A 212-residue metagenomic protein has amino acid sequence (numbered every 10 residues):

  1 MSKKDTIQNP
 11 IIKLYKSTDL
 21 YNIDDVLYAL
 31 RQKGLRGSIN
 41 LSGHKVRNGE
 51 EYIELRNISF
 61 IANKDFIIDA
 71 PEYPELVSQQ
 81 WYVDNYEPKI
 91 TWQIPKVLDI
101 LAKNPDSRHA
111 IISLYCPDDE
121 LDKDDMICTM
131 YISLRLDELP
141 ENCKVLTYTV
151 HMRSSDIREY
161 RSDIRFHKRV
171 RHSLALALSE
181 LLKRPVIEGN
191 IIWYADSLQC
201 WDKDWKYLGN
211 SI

Functional and structural regions predicted by a protein language model:
M1-I212: Terminal, non-catalytic protein-protein interaction segments that mediate quaternary/complex assembly
